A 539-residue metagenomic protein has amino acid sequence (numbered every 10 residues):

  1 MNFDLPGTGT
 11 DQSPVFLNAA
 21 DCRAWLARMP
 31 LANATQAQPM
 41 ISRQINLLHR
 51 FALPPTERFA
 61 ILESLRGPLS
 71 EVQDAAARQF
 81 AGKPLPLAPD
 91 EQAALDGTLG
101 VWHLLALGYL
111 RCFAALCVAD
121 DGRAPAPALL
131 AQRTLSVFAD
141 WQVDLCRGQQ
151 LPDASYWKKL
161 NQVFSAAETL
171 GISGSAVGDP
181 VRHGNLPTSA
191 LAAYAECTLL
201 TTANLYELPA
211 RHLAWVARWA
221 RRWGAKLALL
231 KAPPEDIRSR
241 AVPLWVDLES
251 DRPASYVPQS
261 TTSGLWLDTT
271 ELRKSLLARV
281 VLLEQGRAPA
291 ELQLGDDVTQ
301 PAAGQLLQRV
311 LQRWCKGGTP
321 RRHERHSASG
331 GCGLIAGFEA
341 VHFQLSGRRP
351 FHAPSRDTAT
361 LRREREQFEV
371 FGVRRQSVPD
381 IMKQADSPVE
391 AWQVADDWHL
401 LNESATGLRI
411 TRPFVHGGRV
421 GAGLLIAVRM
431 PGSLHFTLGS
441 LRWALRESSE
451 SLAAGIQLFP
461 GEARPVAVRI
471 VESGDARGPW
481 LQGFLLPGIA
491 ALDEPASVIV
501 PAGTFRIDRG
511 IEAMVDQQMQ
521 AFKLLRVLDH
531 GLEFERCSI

Functional and structural regions predicted by a protein language model:
N2-T198: Long, leucine/valine-rich, helix-dominated scaffolding and oligomerization segments
F3, F16, F51, F59 (+22 more regions): Phenylalanine-focused residue identity feature
T10-P14, A19, I41, L53 (+5 more regions): Short, flexible coil/linker segments at or flanking structured domains
K83, K158-K159, K226, K231 (+4 more regions): Context-gated lysine
V177-T360: Extended, domain-scale alpha-helical bundle/helix-rich regions
K316-L434, S440-A463, E472-I539: Short strand-loop-strand
